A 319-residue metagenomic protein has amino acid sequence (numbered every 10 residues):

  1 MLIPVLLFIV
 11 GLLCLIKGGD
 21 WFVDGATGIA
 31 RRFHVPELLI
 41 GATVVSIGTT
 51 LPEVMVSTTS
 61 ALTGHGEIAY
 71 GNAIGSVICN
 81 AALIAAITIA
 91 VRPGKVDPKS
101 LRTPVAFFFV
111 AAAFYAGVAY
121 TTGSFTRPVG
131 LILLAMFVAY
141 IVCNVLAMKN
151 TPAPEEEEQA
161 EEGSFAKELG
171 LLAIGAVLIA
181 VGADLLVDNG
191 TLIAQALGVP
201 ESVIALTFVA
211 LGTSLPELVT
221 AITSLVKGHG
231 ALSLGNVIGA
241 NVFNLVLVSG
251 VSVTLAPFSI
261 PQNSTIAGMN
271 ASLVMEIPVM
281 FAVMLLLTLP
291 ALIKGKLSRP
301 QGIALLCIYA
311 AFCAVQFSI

Functional and structural regions predicted by a protein language model:
M1-I319: Hydrophobic alpha-helical segments, chiefly the membrane-spanning helices and signal/signal-anchor peptides
